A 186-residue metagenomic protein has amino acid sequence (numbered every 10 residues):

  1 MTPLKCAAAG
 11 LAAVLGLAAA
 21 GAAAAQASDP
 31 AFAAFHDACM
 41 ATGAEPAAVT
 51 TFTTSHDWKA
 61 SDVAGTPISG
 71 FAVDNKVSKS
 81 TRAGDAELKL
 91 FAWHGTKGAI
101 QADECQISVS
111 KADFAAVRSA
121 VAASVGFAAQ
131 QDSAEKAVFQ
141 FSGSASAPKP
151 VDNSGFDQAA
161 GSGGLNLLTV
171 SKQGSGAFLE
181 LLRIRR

Functional and structural regions predicted by a protein language model:
M1-L11: Bacterial N-terminal signal peptides that target proteins for export
A19-A22: N-terminal signal peptide c-region/cleavage motif recognized by signal peptidases
Q26-K97: N-terminal leader/targeting segments
R82-A147: Long, charged/polar, surface-exposed segments that mediate recognition or autoinhibition
E135-R186: Glycine-rich, aromatic-bearing surface loops/beta-hairpins
